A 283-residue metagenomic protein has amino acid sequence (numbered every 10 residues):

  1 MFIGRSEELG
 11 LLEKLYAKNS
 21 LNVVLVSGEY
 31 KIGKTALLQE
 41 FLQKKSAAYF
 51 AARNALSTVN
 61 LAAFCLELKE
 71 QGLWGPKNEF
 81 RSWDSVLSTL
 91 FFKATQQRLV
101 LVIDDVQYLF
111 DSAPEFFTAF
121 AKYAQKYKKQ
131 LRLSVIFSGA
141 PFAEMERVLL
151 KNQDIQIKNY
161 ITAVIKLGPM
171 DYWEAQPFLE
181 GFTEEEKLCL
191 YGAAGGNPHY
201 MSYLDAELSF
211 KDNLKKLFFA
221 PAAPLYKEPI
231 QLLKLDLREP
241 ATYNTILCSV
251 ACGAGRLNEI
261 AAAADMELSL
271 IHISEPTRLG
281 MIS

Functional and structural regions predicted by a protein language model:
L21-L38: Walker A/P-loop nucleotide-binding motif
S27-G28, L109-S112, F116, K122-Q153: Sensor-1/coupling segment of RecA-like P-loop NTPase cores
K44-F50, N54, T58-K77: Conserved NTP-binding/hydrolysis module of P-loop NTPases
K93-F116: Conserved P-loop NTPase "ATPase switch" module shared by AAA+ and STAND
T162-K187: Conserved small helical "lid"/interfacial subdomain of P-loop NTPases
E180-L232: Amphipathic alpha-helical "lid/sensor" segments that cap RecA-like P-loop NTPase cores
F210-E259, A264: Winged-helix-like regulatory helical subdomains adjacent to P-loop NTPase cores
G255, I271-S283: Single conserved hydrophobic/aromatic residue that forms the stacking wall/gate of nucleotide- or nucleobase-binding
